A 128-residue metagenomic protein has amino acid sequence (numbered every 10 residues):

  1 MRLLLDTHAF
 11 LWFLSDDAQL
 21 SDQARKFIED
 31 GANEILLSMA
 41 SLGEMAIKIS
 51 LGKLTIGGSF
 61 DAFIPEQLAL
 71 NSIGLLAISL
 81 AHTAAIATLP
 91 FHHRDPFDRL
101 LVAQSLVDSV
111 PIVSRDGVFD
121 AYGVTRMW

Functional and structural regions predicted by a protein language model:
M1-L37, L51-E66, D108, G117 (+1 more regions): Short, well-structured N-terminal submotif of metal-dependent ribonuclease cores
A9, S41, H82, L101 (+1 more regions): Alpha-helix capping/helix-boundary segments
D16-D17, K48, L89, T125: Residue-level signal for well-ordered alpha-helical positions
N33, I73, V124: Short, conserved active-site loop motifs that form the nucleotide-linked donor/cofactor pocket
L42, S50: Binuclear metal-dependent hydrolase catalytic cores
M45: Phosphate/NTP-binding elements of NTP-utilizing enzymes
T55-G58, P65-R115, M127: Active-site neighborhoods of divalent-metal-dependent phosphate/nucleic-acid chemistry enzymes
Y122-W128: Acidic, glycine-centered active-site loop in nucleotide-sugar glycosyltransferases
